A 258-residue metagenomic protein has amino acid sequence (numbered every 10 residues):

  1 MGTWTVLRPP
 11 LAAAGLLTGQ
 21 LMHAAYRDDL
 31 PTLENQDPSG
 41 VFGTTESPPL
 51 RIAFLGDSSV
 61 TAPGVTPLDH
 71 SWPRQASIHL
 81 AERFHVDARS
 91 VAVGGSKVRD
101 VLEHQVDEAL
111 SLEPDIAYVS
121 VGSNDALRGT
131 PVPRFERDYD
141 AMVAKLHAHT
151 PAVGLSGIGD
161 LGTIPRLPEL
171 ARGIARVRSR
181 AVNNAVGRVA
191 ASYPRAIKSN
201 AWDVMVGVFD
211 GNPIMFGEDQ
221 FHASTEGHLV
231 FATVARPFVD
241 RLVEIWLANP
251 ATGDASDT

Functional and structural regions predicted by a protein language model:
M1-A53, T66, E82, L112 (+2 more regions): N-terminal secretory targeting modules
M1-L17, Q36-G43, L68-E82, S111-R128 (+1 more regions): Short, charge-rich amphipathic segments
P9-L11, S47, S71, K97 (+1 more regions): Alpha-helix initiation/capping motif
R27-D37, D57-G64, G94-D100, Y139-L146 (+2 more regions): Short, mixed-charge, low-aromatic patches
D28, P49-A53, S59-R137: Conserved SGNH/GDSL esterase-like catalytic core that processes O-acyl groups on lipids and polysaccharides
P38-S39, T44-V60, S156-L161, P165: Short, charged N-terminal helix-start/capping segments
E46, E82-F84, H149, S192: Short, structurally constrained coil/turn elements that cap an alpha-helix or connect an alpha-helix to the following
E103-T258: Alpha-helical cap/lid subdomain in secreted, periplasmic, or secretory-pathway luminal O-acyl-processing enzymes
